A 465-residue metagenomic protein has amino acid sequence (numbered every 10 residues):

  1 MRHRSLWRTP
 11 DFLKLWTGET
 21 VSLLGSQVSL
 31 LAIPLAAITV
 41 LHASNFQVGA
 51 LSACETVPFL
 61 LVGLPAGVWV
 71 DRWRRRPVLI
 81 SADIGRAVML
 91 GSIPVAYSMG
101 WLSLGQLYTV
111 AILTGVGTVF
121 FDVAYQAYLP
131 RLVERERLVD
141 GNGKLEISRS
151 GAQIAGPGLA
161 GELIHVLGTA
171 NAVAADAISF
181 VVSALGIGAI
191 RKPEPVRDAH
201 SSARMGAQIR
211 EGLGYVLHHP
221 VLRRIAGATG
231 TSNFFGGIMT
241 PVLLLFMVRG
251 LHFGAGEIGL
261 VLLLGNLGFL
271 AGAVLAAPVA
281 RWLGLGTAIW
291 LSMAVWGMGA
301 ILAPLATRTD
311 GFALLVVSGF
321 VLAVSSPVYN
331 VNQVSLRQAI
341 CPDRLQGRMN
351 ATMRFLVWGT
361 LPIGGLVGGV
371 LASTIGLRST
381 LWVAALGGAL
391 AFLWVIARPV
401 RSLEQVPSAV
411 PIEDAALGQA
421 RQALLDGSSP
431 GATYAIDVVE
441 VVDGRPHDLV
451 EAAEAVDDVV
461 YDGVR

Functional and structural regions predicted by a protein language model:
M1-G427: Alpha-helical transmembrane-bundle signature of multi-pass membrane transport and export proteins
I412-R465: Long, low-complexity, intrinsically disordered cytosolic termini of multi-pass membrane proteins
